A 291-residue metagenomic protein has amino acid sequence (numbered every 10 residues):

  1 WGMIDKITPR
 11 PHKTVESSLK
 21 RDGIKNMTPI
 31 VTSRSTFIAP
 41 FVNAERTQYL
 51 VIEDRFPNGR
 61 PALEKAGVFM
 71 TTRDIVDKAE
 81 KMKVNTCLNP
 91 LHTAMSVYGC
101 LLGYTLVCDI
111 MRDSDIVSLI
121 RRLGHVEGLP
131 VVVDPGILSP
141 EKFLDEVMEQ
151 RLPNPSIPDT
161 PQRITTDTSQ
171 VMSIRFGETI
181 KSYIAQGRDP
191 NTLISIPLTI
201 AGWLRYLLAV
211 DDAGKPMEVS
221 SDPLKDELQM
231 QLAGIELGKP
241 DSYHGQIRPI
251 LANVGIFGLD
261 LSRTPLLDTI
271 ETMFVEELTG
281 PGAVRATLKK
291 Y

Functional and structural regions predicted by a protein language model:
W1-Y291: Substrate/ligand-engaging "lid" and interaction regions
